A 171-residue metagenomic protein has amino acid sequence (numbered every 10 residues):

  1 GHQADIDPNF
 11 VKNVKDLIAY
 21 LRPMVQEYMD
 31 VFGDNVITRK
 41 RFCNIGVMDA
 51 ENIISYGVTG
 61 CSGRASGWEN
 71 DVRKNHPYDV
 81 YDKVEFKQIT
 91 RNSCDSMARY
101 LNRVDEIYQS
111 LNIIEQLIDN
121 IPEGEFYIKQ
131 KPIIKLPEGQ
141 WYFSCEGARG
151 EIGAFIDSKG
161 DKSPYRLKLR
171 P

Functional and structural regions predicted by a protein language model:
G1-P171: Active-site bordering "gate/hinge" segments that shape substrate access to catalytic or cofactor-binding pockets
